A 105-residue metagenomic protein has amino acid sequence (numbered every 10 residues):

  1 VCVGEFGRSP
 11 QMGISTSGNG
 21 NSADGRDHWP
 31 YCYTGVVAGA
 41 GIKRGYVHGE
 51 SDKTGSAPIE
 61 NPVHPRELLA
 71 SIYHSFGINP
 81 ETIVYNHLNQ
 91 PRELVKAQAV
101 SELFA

Functional and structural regions predicted by a protein language model:
V1-A105: Ligand-binding pockets and gating/stacking loops
